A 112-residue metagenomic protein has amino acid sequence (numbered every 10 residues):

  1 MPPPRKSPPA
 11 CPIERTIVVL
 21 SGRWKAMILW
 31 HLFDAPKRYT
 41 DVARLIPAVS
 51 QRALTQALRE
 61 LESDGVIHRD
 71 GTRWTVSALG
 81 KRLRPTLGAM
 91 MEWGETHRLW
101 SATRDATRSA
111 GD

Functional and structural regions predicted by a protein language model:
P2, S7-A53, R59, D64-H68 (+1 more regions): N-terminal helix-turn-helix DNA-binding core of bacterial DNA-binding proteins
D41, D70, L99-T103: Short, hydrophobic secondary-structure boundary micro-motifs
P85-D112: Amphipathic alpha-helical dimerization/coiled-coil segments that flank or bridge DNA-binding/regulatory modules
